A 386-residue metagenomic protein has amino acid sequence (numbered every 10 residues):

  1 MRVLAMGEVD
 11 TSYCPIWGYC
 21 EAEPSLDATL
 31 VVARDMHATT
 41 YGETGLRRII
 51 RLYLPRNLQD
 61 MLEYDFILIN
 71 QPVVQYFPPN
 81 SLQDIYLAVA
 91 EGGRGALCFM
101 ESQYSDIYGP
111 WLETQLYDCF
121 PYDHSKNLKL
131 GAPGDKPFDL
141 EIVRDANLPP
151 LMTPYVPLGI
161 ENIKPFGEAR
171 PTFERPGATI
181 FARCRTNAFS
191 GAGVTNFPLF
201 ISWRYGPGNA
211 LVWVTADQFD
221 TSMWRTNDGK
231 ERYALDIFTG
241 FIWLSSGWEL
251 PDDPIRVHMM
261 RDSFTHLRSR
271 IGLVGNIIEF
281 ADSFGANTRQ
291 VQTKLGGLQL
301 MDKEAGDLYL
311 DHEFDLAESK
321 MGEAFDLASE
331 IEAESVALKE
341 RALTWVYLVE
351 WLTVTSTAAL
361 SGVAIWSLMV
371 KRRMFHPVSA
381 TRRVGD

Functional and structural regions predicted by a protein language model:
M1-F66: Aromatic-Pro/Gly-enriched surface loop or interdomain linker that acts as a lid/target-recognition segment
D60-G109, P207-N209: Short alpha-beta junction capping motif
Y64, R94-G95, E168-E249: A glycine-centered loop/beta-turn motif at secondary-structure junctions
C98-T186: An acidic, glycine-rich "communication" segment
L250-M301: Amphipathic, heptad-repeat alpha-helical segments
L300, H312-A342: Juxtamembrane amphipathic/hinge helix adjacent to a transmembrane helix
A337-S356: Juxtamembrane/start-of-transmembrane alpha-helix segments at the extracytoplasmic/lumenal side of membrane anchors
L360-D386: Juxtamembrane interface at the cytosolic side of transmembrane helices
